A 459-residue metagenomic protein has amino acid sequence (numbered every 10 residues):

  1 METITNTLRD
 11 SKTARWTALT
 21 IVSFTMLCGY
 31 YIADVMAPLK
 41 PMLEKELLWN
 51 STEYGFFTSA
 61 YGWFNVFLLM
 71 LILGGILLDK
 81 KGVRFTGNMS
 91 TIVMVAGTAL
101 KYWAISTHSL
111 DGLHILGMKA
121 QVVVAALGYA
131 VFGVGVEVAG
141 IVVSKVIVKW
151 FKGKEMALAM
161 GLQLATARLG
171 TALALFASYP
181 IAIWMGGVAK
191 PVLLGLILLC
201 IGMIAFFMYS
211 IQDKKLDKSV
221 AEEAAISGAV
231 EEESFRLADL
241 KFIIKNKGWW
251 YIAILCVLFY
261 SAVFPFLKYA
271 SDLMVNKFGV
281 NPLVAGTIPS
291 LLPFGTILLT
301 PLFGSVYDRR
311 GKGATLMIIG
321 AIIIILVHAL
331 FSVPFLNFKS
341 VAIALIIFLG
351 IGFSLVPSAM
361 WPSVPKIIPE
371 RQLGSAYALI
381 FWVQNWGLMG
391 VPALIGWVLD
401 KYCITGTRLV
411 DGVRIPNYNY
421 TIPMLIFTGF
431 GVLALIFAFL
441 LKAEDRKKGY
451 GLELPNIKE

Functional and structural regions predicted by a protein language model:
E2-K12, D217-I252, I457-E459: Juxtamembrane intracellular "pre-TM" segments in multi-pass secondary transporters
T17-S51, F266-S271, V391: Extracytoplasmic
M36-K40, N246-T300, P357, W361 (+1 more regions): Extracytoplasmic gate region of multi-pass secondary transporters
L68-V83, L299-K312, L399: Helix-to-loop junctions at the C-terminal end of transmembrane segments in multipass secondary transporters
I92-G117, I322-L336: C-terminal ends and interior cores of transmembrane alpha-helices in multi-pass membrane transporters/permeases
V122, G128-T166: Cytoplasmic helix-loop-helix junction between adjacent transmembrane helices in 12-TM secondary transporters
K190-M208, T421-F439: Symmetry-related core transmembrane helices of the 12-TM Major Facilitator Superfamily/SLC fold
G313-M360: C-terminal transmembrane helical hairpin of 12-TM major facilitator-type secondary transporters
